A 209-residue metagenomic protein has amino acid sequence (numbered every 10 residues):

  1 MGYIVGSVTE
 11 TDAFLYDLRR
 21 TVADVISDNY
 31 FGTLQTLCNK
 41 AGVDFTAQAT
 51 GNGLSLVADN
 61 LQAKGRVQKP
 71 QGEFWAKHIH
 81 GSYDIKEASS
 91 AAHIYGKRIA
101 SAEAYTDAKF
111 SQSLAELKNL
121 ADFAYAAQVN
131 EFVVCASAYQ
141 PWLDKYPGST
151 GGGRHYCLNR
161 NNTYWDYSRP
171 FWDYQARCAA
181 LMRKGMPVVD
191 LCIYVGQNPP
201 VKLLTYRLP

Functional and structural regions predicted by a protein language model:
M1-P209: Carbohydrate-binding surfaces of carbohydrate-active enzymes
